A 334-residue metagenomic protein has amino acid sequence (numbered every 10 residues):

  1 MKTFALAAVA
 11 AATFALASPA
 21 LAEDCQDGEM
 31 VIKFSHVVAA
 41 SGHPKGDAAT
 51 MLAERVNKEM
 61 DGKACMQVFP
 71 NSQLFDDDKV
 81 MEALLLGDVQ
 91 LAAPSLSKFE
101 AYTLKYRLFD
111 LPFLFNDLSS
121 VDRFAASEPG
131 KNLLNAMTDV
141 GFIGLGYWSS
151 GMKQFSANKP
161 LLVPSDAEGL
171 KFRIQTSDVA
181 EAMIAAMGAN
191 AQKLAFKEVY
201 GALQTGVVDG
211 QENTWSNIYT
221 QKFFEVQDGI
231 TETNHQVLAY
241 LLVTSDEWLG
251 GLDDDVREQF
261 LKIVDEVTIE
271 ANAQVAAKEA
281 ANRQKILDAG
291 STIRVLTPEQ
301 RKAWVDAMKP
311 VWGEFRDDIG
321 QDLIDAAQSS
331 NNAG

Functional and structural regions predicted by a protein language model:
M1-A5: Positively charged n-region of N-terminal signal peptides that target proteins for export
A7-A15: Bacterial N-terminal signal peptides
L16-A22: Sec/Tat signal peptide C-region and signal peptidase I cleavage site
E23-S120, E128-G334: N-terminal secretory/targeting leader peptides
